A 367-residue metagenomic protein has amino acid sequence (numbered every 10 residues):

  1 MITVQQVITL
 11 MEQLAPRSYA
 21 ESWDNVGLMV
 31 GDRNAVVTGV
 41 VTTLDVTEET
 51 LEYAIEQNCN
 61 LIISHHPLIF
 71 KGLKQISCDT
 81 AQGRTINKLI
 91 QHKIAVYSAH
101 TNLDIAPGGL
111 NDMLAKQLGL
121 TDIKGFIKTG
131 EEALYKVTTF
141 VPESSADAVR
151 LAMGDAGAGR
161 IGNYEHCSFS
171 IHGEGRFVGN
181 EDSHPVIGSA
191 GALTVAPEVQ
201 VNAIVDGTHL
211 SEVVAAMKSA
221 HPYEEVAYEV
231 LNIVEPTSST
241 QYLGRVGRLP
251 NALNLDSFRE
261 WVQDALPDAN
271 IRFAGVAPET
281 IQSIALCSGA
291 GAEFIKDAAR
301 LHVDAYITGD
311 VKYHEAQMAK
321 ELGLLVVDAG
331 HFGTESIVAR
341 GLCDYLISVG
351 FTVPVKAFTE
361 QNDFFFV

Functional and structural regions predicted by a protein language model:
M1-V367: Hydrophobic structural segments
